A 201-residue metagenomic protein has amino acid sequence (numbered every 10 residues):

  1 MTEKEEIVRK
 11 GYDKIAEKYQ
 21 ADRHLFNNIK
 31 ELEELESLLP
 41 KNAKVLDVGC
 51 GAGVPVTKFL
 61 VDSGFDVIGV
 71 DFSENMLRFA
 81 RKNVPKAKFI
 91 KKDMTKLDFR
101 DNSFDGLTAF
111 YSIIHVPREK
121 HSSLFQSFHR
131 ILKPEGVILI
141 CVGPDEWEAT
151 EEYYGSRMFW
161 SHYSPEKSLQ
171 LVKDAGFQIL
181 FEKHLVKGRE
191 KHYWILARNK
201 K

Functional and structural regions predicted by a protein language model:
M1-P40, E146: Conserved class I S-adenosyl-L-methionine
L46, A52-K96: Class I SAM-dependent methyltransferase SAM/SAH-binding core
T95-L107: A short acidic, Gly/Pro-enriched loop at the edge of an enzyme's catalytic core that lines a small-molecule cofactor
G106-E119: A short SAM/SAH-binding and catalytic strip from SAM-dependent methyltransferases
S122-P134: A short glycine-rich, Lys/Arg-flanked "PGG" loop and its adjoining helix->strand segment in the class I
E135-V142: Conserved beta-strand signature within the Rossmann-like core of class I S-adenosyl-L-methionine
T150-E166: Acceptor-substrate binding/catalytic loop of class I
H184-K201: Core SAM-dependent methyltransferase catalytic element
